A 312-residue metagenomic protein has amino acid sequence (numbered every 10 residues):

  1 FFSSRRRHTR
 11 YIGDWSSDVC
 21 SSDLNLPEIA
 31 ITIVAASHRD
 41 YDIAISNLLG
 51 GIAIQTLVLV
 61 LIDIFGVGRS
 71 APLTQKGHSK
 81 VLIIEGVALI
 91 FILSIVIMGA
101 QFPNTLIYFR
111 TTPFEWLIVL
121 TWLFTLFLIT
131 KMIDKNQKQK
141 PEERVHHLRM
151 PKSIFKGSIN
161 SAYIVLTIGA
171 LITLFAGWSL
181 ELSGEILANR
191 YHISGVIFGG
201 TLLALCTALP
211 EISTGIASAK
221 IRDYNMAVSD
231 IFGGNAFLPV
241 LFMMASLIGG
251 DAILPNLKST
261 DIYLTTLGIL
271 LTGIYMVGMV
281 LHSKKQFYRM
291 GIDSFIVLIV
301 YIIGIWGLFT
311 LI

Functional and structural regions predicted by a protein language model:
F1-C20: Single conserved hydrophobic/aromatic residue that forms the stacking wall/gate of nucleotide- or nucleobase-binding
S16, A35-A44, F65-S79, R190-I197 (+3 more regions): Juxtamembrane helix-boundary/capping and inter-helix hinge elements in multi-pass membrane proteins
S17, N160-V228: Transmembrane helical segments that form the transport core of multi-pass membrane transport proteins
S17-V34, L89-S94, L238-V240: A generic, lipid-embedded transmembrane alpha helix
L26-I31, I43, L59, T207-G215: Short helical (or helix-break) motifs at transmembrane helix termini and adjacent helical loops in multi-pass membrane
I33, I62, L241-A245: Hydrophobic alpha-helical transmembrane segments that constitute the membrane-spanning cores of multi-pass membrane
I45-L61, E115-V119, S194-L209, F232-N235 (+2 more regions): Structural signature of hydrophobic alpha-helical transmembrane segments
V67-S183, Y191, T260, L264-I312: Alpha-helical transmembrane bundles of multi-pass secondary active transporters
